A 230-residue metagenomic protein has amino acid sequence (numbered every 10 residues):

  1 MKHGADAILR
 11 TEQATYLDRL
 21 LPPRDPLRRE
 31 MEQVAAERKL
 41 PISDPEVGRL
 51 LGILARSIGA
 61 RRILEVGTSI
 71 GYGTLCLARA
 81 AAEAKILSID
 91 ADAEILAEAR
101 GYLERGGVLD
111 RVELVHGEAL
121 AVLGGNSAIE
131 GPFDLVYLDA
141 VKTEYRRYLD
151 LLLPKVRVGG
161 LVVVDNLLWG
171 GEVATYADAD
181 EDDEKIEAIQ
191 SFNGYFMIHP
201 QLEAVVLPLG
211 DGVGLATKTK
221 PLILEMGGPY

Functional and structural regions predicted by a protein language model:
M1-D25: N-terminal auxiliary segments of SAM/dcSAM-dependent transferases
A14-D18, K39, V164, V206: Generic secondary-structure boundary/loop-capping signal
T15-L17, A35-E37, A84-K85, A177-A179: A short, structure-level motif marking secondary-structure boundaries and short turns
L21-P23, A36-L50, R56: Conserved SAM-binding loop and adjacent beta-strand
R29-V34, E172-V173: Short, basic/glycine-rich phosphate-binding loops at helix/coil junctions that contact nucleotide phosphates
P45-Y230: S-adenosylmethionine/decaboxylated-SAM
